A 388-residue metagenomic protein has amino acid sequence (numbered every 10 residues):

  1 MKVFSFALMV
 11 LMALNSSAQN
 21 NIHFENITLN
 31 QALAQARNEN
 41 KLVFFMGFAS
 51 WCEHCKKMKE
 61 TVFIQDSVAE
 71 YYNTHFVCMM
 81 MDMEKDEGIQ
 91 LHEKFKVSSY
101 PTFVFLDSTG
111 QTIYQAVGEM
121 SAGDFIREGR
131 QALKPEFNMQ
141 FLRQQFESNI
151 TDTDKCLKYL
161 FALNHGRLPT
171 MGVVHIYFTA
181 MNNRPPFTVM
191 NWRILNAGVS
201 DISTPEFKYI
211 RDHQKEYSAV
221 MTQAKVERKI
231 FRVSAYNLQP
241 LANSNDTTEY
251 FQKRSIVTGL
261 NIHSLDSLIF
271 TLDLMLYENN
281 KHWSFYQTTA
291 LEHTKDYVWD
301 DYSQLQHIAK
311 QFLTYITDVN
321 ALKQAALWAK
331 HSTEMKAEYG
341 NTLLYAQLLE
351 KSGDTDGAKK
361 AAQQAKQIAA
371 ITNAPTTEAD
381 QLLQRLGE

Functional and structural regions predicted by a protein language model:
M1-H23: Bacterial Sec-dependent N-terminal signal peptides
I22-I27, G47, T61, Q65-G88 (+1 more regions): Thiol-based oxidoreductase modules, predominantly thioredoxin-like and allied folds used for disulfide exchange
F24-L42, Y72: A short beta-strand-turn-helix
N38-E53, K310-Q311: Short active-site neighborhood of thiol/selenol oxidoreductases, capturing the structured segment around
E39-V43, T74-V77, Y100, S108-Q111: Loop/turn elements at helix/coil->beta-strand transitions in domains of secreted/extracellular proteins
G47, C52-K56, F103, A358: The canonical Cys-X-X-Cys-His
S98-N138: Non-catalytic, surface beta->alpha helical segment in thiol-disulfide oxidoreductase systems
F146-E388: Oxidative protein folding and maturation machinery
